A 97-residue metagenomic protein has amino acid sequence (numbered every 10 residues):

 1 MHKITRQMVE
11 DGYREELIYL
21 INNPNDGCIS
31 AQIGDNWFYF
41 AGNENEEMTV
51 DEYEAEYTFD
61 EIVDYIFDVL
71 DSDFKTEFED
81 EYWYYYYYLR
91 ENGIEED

Functional and structural regions predicted by a protein language model:
H2-Y19: Negatively charged, low-complexity tracts enriched in Asp/Glu with abundant Ser/Thr
Y19-D97: Acidic, low-complexity, intrinsically disordered interaction modules
